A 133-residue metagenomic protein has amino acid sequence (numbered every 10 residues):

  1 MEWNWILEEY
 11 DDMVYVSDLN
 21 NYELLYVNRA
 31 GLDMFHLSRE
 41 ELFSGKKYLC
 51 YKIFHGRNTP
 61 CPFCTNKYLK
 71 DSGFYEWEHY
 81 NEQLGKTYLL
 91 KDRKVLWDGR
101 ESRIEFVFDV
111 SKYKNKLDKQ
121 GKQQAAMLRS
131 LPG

Functional and structural regions predicted by a protein language model:
M1-G31, R129-G133: Sensory modules in modular signal-transduction proteins
Y10, G73-Y75, K86-Y88: Short beta-strand or tight-loop elements that sit immediately N-terminal to catalytic metal-binding acidic residues
L25, P60, K86-Y88: PAS-family sensory domains
L32-F54: PAS and related sensory helical modules
Y51-Y80: Terminal output helix/cap of sensory domains in signal transduction proteins
H79-K86, V95: PAS-family sensory domains
T87-K91, I104: PAS/PAC sensory module
V95-G133: Sensory coupling linkers of modular signal transduction proteins
